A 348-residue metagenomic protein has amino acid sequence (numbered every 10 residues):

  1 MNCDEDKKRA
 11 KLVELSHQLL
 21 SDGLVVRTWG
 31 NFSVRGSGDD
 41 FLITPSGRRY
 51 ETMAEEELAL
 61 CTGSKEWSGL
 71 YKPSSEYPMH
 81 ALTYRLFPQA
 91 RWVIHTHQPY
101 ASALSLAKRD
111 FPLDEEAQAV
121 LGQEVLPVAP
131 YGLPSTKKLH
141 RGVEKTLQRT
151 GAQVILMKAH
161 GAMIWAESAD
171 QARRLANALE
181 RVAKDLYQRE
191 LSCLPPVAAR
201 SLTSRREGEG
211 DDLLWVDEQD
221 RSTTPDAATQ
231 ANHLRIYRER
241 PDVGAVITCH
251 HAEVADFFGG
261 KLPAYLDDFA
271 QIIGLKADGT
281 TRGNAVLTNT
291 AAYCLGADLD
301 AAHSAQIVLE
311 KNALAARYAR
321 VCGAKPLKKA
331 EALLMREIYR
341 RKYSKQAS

Functional and structural regions predicted by a protein language model:
M1-S348: Glycine-rich flexible loops
